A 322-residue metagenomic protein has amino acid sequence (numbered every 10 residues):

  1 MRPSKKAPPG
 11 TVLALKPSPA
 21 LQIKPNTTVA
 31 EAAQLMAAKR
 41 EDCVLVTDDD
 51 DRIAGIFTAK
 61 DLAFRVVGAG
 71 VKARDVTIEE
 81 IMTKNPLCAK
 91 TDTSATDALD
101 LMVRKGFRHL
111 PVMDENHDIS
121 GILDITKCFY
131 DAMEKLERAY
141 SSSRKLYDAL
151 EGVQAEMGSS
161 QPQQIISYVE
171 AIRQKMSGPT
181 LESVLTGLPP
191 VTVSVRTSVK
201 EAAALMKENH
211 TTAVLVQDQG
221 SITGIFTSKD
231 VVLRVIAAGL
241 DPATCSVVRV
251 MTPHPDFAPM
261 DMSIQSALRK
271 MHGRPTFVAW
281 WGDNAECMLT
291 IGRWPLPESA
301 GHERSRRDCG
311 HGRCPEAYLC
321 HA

Functional and structural regions predicted by a protein language model:
M1-A322: Tandem CBS (Cystathionine beta-synthase) repeat/Bateman regulatory domains
